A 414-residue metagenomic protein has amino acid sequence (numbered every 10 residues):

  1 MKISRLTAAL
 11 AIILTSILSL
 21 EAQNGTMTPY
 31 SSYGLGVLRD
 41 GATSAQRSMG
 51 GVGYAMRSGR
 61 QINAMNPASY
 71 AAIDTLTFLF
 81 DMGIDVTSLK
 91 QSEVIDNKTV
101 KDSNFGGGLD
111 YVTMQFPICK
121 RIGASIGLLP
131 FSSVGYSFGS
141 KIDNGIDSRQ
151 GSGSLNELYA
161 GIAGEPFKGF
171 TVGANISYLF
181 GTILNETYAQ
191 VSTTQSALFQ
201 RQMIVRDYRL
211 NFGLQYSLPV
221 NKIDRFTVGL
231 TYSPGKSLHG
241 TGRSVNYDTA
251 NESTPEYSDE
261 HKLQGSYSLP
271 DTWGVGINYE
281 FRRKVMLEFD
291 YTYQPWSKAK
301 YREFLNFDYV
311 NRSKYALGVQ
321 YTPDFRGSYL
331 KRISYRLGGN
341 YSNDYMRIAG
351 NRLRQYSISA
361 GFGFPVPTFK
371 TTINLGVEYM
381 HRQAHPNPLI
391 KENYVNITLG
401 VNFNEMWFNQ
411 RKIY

Functional and structural regions predicted by a protein language model:
M1-M27, Y414: Bacterial Sec-dependent N-terminal signal peptides
Q23-Y414: Subset of outer-membrane beta-barrel
